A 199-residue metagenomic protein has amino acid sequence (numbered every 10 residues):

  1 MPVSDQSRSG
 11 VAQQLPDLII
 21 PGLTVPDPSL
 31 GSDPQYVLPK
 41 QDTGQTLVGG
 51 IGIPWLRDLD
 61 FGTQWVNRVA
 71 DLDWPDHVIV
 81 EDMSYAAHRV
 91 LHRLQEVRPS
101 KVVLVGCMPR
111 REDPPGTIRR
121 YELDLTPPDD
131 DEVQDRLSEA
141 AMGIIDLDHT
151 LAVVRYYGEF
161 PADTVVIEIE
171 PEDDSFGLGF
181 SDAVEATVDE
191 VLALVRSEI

Functional and structural regions predicted by a protein language model:
P2-I169, L178-D189, E198: N-terminal catalytic or cofactor-binding beta/alpha core of small enzyme domains
P171-D173: A short, acidic, flexible beta-alpha connecting loop/helix-capping segment that sits on the rim of active
V191-A193: Histidine-centered active-site loop/cap adjacent to the catalytic His in serine esterases/O-acetyl transfer systems
